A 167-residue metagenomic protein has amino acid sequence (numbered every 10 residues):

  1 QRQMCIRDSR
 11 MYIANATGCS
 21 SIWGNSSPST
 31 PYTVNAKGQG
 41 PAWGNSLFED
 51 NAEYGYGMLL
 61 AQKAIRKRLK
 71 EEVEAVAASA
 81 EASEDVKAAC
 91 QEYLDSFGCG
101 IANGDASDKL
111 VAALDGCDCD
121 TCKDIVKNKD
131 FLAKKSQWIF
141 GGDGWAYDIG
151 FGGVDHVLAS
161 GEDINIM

Functional and structural regions predicted by a protein language model:
Q1, D115, C119-V126, L132-Q137: Gly/Pro-rich turn-and-neighbor structural signature
R2-I6: Short, small-residue-biased leader/transition segments that mark boundaries at the very start of proteins
R7, K129-A133, W138, V157-A159: Solvent-exposed alpha-helices and their adjacent loops that cap or buttress functional pockets in soluble metabolic
M11-N15, K135-I149, I164-M167: A short, small-residue-rich loop immediately preceding and capping a beta-strand
I22-Y56, D130, D148-M167: Catalytic or ion-translocation cores adjacent to nucleophile or general acid/base/metal-coordination motifs in diverse
L47-T121: N-terminal leader/propeptide and maturation segments of large enzyme subunits in energy/redox metabolism and hydrolases
L110-C117, L132, D163-I166: Core nucleotidyl-transferase/polymerase catalytic module
